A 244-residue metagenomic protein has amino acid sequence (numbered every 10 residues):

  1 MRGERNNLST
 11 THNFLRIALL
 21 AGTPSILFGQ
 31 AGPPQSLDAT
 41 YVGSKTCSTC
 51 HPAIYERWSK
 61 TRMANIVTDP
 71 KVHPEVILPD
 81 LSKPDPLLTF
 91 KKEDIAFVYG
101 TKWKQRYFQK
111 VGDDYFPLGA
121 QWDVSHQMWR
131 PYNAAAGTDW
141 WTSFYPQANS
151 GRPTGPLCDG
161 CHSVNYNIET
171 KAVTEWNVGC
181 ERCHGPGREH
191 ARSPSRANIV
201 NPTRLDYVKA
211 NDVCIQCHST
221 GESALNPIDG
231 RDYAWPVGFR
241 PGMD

Functional and structural regions predicted by a protein language model:
M1-N13: N-terminal secretory signal peptides that target proteins for export/translocation
R16-I26: Bacterial N-terminal signal peptides
A31-Y41, K45, A53-W140, N167-D244: Primarily the internal scaffold of c-type cytochrome electron-transfer domains, especially repeated/multiheme c-type
G43-S44, F144-A148: Second-shell loop/turn segments in exported
A135-S143, G151-L157, S163: A gly/proline- and charged-residue-enriched helix-loop-helix capping module
P146, V164, P202: Ferredoxin-like iron-sulfur electron-transfer modules
A148-P153, R182: An acidic intrinsically disordered interaction segment
